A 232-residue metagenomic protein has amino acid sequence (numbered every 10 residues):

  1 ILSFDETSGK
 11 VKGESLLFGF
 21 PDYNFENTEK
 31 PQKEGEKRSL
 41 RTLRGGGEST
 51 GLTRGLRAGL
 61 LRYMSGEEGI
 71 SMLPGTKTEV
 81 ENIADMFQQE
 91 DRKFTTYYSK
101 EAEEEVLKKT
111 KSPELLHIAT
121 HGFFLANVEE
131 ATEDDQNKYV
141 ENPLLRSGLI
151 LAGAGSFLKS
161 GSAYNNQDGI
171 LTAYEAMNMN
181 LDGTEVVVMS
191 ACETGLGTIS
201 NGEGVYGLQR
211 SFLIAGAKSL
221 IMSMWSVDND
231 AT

Functional and structural regions predicted by a protein language model:
I1-T232: Catalytic cores of enzymes
